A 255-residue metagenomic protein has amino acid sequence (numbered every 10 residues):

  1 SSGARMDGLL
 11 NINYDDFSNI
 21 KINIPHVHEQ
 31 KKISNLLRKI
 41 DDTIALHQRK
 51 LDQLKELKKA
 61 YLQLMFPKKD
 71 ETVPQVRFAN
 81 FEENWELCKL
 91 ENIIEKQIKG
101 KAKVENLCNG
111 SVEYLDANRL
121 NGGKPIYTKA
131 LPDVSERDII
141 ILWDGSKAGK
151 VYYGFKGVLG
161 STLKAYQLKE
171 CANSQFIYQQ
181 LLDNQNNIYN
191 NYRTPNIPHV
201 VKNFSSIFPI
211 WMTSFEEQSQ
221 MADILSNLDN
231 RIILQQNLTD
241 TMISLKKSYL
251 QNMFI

Functional and structural regions predicted by a protein language model:
S1-F17, D116-D183: A short beta-sheet element
S2-A4, V104-G110, K129, T194: Short coil/turn segments at secondary-structure boundaries
S2-H28, G157-K164, R193-E216: A short glycine-rich beta-alpha junction/loop motif
S2-M6, A60-L62, A148-G149, N190-T194: Short amphipathic beta-strand starts and helix->beta connectors
P25-C88, P209-I255: Amphipathic alpha-helical coiled-coil/heptad-repeat segments
R77-G100, S111-Y114: Non-catalytic DNA-recognition/assembly elements of restriction-modification systems
